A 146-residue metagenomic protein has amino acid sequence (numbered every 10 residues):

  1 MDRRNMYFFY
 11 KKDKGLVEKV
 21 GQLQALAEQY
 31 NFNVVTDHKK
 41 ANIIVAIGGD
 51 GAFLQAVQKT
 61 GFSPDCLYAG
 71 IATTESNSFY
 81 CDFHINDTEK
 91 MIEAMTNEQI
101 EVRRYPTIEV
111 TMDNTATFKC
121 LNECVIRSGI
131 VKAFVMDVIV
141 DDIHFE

Functional and structural regions predicted by a protein language model:
M1-I47, A52-F62, F83-R104, M112-F118: ATP/NTP phosphate-donor binding region
S63-L67: A short helix->loop->beta-strand "cap" motif at the edges of active sites that frequently abuts
A69-I71: Generic beta-sheet signal
T74-E146: Catalytic core of DAGKc-family lipid kinases
